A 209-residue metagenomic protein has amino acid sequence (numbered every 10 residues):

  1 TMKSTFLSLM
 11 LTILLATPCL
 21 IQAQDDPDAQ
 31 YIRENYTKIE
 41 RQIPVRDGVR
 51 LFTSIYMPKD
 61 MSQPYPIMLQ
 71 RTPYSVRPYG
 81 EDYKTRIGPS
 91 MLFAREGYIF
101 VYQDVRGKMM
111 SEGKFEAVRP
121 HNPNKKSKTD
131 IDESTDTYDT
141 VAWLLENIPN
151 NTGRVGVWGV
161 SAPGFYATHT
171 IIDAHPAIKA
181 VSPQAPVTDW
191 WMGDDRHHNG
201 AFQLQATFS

Functional and structural regions predicted by a protein language model:
M2-F6: Positively charged n-region of N-terminal signal peptides that target proteins for export
S8-P18: Bacterial N-terminal signal peptides
I21-A23: Boundary at the C-terminal end of the N-terminal hydrophobic targeting segment
D26-M61: N-terminal cap/lid segment of alpha/beta-hydrolase-fold proteins
V49-L51, Q63-I67, E96-F100, N151-R154 (+1 more regions): Loop/turn elements at helix/coil->beta-strand transitions in domains of secreted/extracellular proteins
S62-E146: Cap/lid segment of the alpha/beta-hydrolase catalytic domain
H121-K128, D132, W158, F165-S209: A catalytic-pocket lid/entrance helix-loop region that shapes and gates access to the active site across common
P149-S161: Alpha/beta-hydrolase fold nucleophile elbow
